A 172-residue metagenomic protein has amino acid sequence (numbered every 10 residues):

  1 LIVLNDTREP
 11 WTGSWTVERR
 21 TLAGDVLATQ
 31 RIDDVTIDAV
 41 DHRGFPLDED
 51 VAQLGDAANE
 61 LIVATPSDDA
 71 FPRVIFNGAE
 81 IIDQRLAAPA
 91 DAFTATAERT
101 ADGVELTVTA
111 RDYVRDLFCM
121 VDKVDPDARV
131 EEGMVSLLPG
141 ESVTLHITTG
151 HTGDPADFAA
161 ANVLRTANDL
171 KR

Functional and structural regions predicted by a protein language model:
L1-R111, D116-G133, L137-I147: Carbohydrate-binding surfaces of carbohydrate-active enzymes
G55-D68, G150-L170: Short, surface-exposed ligand- or partner-binding patches at beta-edge/loop junctions that are enriched in aromatics
